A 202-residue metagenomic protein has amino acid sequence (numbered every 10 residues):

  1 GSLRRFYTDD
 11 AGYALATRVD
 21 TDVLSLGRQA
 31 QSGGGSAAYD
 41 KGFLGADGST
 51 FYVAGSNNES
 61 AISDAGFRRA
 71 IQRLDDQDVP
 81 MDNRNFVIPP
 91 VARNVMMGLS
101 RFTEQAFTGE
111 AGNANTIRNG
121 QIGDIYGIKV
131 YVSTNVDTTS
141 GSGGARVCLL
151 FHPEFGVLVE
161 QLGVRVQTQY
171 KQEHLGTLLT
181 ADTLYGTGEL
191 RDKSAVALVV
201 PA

Functional and structural regions predicted by a protein language model:
G1-R73, A197-A202: Alpha-helical scaffold segments that mediate packing/assembly in large oligomeric complexes
G1-S36, D75-P90, V130, L162-V164 (+1 more regions): Long, contiguous amphipathic alpha-helices that act as assembly "spine/axial" helices in icosahedral shell and virion
Q29, V91-V95, V136-T138: Short, catalytically relevant binding-site loops at active-site mouths
G42, G48-A65, L99-A202: Sequence/fold signature of self-assembling virion shell proteins
A61-S100: Hydrophobic, aromatic-enriched interface-forming segments
